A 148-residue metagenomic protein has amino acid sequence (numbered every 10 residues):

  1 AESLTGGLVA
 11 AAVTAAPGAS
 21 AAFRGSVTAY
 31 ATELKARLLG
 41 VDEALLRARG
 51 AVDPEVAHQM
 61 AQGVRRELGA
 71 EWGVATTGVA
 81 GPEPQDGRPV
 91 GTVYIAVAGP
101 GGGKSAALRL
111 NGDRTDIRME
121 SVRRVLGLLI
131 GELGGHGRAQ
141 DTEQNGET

Functional and structural regions predicted by a protein language model:
A1-T148: Short alpha-helical segments enriched in small residues
